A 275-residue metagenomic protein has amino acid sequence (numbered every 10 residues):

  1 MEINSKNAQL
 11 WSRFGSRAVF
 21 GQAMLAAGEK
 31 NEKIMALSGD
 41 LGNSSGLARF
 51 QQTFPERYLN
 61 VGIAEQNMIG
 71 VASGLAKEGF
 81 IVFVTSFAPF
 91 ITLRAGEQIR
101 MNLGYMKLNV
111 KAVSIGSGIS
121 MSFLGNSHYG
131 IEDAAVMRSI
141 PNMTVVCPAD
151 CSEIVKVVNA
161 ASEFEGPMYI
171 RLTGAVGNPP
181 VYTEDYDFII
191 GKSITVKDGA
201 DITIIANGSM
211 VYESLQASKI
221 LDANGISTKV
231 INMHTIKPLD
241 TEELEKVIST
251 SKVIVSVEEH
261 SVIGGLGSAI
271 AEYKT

Functional and structural regions predicted by a protein language model:
M1-R171, V176-G177: Thiamine diphosphate
E2-K6, A18-V19, K30-K33, N43-A48 (+3 more regions): Thiamine diphosphate
